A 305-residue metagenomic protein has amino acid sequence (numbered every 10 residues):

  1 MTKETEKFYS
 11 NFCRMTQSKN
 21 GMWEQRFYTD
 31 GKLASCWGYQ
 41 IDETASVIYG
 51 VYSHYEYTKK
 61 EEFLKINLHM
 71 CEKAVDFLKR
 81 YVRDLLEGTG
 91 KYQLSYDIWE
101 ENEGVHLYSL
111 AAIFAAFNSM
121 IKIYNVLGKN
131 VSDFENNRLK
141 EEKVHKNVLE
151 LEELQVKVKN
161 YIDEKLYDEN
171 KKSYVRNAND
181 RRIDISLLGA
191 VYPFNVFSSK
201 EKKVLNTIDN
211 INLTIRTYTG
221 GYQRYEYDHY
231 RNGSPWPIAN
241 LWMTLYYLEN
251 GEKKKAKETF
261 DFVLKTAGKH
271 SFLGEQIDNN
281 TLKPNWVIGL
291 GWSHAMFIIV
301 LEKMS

Functional and structural regions predicted by a protein language model:
M1-D84, L110, G291-M304: Aromatic-rich carbohydrate-recognition surfaces in CAZymes
M1-W23, N67-T89, E152-K172, K202-G221 (+1 more regions): Long, well-ordered core segments of solenoidal/helical folds
M1-Y9, H54-E72, I121-V156, F194-D209 (+2 more regions): Structural helix-adjacent loops and short alpha-helical linkers that scaffold large soluble proteins
E24-G38, D84-V105, K165-E169, I277-K283: Acidic/His metal-coordination segments adjacent to aromatic residues that form catalytic metal sites in metalloenzymes
Y28, H106-A112, F134-I238: Extended ligand-binding clefts on enzyme/binding-domain cores
Y28-T29, A34-Y57, N177-K200, P235-S305: C-terminal capping/lid segments that line or modulate ligand- or cofactor-binding pockets
L64-E72, E87-G104, N147-L151, S173-R176: Short, surface-exposed recognition loops or helix-turn segments adjacent to catalytic cores
C71, L107-Y124: Extended, hydrophobic/aromatic-rich amphipathic alpha-helical segments that build helical scaffolds
